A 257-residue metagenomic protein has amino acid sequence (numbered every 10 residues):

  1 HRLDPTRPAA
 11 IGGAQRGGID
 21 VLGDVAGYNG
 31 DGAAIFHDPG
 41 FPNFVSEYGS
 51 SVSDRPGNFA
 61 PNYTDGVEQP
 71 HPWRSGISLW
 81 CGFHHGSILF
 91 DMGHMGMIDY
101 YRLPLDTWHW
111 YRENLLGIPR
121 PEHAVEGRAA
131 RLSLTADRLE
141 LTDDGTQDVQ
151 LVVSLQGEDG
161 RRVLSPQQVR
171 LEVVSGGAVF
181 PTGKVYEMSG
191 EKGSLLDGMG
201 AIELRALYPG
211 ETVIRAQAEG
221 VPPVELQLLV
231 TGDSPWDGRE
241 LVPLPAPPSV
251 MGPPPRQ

Functional and structural regions predicted by a protein language model:
H1-T135, D159: Extended substrate-binding grooves/exosites of carbohydrate-active enzymes
H123-A124, S133, G232-P253: Low-complexity, Pro/Ser/Thr- and charge-rich linker/hinge segments at domain boundaries
A129-R131, Q150, P166-R170, E211-V213 (+1 more regions): Exposed beta-strand and adjacent loop surfaces of beta-rich binding modules that mediate intermolecular recognition
L132-L139, G145-L164, I214-A216: Beta-strand-rich structural segments
L171-M188, S234-R239: Short aromatic-acidic-glycine turn motif
E191-Y208: Short, hydrophobic beta-strand segments
Q217-V221: Beta-strand-rich extracellular modules
P222-G232: Edge beta-strands of extracellular beta-sandwich domains
